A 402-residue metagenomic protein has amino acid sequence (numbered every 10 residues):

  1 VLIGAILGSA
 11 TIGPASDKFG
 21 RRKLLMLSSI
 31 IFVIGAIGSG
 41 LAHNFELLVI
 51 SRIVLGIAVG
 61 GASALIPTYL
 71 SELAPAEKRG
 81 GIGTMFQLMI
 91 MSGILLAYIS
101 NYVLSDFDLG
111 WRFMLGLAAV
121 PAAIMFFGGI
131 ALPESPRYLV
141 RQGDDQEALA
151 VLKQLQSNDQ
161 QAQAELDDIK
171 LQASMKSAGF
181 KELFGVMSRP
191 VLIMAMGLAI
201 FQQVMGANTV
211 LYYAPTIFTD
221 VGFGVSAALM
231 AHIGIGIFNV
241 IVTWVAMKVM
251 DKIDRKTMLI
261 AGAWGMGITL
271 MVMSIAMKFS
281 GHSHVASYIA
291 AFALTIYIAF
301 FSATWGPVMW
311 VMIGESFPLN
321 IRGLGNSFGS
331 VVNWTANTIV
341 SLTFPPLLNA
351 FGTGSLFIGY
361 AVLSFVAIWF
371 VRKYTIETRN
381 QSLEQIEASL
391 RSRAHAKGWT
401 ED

Functional and structural regions predicted by a protein language model:
V1-E147, V151-K153, A164, L171-D402: Alpha-helical transmembrane bundle of multi-pass membrane proteins
N158-D159, G224: Conserved H-loop
D159-L166: Boundary/linker segments of alpha-helical solenoid repeat arrays
